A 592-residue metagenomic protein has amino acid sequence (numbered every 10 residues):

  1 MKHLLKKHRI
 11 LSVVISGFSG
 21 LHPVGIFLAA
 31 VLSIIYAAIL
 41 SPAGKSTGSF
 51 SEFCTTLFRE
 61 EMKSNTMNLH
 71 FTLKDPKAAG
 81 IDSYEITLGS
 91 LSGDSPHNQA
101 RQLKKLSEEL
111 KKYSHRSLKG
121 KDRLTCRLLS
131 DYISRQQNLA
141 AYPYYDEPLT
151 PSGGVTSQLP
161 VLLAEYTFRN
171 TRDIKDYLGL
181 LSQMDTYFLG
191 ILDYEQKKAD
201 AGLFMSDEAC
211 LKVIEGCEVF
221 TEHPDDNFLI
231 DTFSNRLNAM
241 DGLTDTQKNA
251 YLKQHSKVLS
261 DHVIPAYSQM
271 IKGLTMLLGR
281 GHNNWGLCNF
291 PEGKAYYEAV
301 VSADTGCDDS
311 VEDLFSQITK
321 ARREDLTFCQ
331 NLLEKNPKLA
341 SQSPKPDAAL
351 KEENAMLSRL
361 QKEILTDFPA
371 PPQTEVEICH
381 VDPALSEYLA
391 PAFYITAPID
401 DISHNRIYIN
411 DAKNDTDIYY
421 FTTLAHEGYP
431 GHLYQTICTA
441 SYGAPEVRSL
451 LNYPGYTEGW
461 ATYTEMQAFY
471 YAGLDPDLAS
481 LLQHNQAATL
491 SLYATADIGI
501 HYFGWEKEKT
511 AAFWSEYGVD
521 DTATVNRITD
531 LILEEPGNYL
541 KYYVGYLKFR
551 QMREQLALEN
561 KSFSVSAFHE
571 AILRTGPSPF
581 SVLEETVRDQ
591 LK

Functional and structural regions predicted by a protein language model:
M1-L5: Short, Lys/Arg-rich, polar N-terminal cytosolic tail immediately upstream of the first transmembrane signal-anchor
H8, S12-K592: N-terminal maturation segment of proteins
